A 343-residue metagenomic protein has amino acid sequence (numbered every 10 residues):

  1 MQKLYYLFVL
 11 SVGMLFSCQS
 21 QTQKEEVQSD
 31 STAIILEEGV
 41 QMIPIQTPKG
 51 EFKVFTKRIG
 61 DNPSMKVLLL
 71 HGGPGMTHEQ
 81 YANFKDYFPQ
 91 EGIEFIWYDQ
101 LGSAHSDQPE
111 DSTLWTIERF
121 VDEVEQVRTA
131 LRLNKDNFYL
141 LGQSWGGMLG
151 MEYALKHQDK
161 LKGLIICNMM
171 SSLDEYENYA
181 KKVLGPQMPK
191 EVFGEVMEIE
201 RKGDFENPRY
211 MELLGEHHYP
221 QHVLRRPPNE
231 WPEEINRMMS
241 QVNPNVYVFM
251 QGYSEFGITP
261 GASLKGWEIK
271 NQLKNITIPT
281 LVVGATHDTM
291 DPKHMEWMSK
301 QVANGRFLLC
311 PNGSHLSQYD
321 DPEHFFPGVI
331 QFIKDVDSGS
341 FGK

Functional and structural regions predicted by a protein language model:
L15-S17: C-terminal motif of bacterial Sec signal peptides marking the signal peptidase cleavage site
F52-Q108: Conserved HGGG/HGGXW glycine-rich cap/lid loop of the alpha/beta-hydrolase fold
W97-L141, W145: Active-site loop/oxyanion-hole signature of alpha/beta-hydrolase fold enzymes
D136-Y179: Conserved hydrolase catalytic core segment
L164-F205: Flexible "cap/lid" loop of the alpha/beta hydrolase fold
G194-K274, I278: Alpha/beta-hydrolase
K270-N312: Conserved loop-alpha-helix segment in the C-terminal half of the alpha/beta-hydrolase fold that carries the catalytic
G305-K343: Catalytic active-site module of serine/aspartate enzymes centered on a nucleophile-bearing elbow/loop
